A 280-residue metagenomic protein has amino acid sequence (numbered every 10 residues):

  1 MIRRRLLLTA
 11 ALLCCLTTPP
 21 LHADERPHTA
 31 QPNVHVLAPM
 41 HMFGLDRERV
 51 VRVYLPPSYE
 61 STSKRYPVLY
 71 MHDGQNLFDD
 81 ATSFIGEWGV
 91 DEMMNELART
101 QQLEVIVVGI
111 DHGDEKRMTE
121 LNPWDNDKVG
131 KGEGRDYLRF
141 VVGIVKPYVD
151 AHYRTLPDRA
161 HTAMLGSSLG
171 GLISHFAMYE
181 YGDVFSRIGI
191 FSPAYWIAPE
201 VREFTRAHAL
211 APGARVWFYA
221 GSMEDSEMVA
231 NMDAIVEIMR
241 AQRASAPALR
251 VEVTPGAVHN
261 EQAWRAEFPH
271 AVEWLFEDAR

Functional and structural regions predicted by a protein language model:
M1-I2, D46: Short alpha-helical segments used as structural interaction elements across diverse proteins
R3-L12: N-terminal export leaders
P19-A23: Sec/Tat signal peptide C-region and signal peptidase I cleavage site
D24-R280: Non-catalytic cap/lid and distal C-terminal segments of serine-dependent acyl enzymes
